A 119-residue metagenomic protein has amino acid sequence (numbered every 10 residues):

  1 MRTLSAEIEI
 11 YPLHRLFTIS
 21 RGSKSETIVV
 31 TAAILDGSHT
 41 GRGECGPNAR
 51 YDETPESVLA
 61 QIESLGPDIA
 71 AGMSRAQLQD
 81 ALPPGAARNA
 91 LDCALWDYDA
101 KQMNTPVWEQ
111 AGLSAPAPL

Functional and structural regions predicted by a protein language model:
M1-L119: N-terminal capping/lid subdomain adjacent to the active-site entrance of alpha/beta enzymes
